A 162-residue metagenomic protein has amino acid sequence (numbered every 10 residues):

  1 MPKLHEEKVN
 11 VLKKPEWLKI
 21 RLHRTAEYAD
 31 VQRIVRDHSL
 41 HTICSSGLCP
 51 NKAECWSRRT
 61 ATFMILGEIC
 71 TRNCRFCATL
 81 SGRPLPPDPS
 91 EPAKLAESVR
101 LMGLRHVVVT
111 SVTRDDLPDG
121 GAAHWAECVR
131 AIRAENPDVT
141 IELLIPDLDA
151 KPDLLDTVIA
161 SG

Functional and structural regions predicted by a protein language model:
M1-R72: Flexible, acidic/Gly-rich N-terminal and inter-domain linker regions that tether and position cofactor-handling modules
R58-G162: Conserved Radical SAM active-site core
